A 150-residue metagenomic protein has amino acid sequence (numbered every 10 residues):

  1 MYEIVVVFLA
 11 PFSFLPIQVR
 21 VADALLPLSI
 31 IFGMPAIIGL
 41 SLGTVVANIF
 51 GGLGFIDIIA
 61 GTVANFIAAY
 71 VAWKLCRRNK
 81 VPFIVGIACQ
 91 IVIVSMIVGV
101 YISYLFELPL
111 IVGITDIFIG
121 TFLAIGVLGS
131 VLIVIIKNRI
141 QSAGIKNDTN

Functional and structural regions predicted by a protein language model:
M1-I31, P35: Hydrophobic transmembrane alpha-helices
F8-I17, V45-N150: Membrane-embedded alpha-helical hairpins and interfacial helices in multi-pass inner-membrane proteins
R20-L25, L40, S95-M96: A generic alpha-helix surface/boundary motif
L25-P27, L40-V45, S130-V131: Re-entrant/interfacial helical elements at transmembrane boundaries that shape and gate the permeation pathway
S29-L40, K74-I84: Membrane-helix interface "capping/anchor" motifs
